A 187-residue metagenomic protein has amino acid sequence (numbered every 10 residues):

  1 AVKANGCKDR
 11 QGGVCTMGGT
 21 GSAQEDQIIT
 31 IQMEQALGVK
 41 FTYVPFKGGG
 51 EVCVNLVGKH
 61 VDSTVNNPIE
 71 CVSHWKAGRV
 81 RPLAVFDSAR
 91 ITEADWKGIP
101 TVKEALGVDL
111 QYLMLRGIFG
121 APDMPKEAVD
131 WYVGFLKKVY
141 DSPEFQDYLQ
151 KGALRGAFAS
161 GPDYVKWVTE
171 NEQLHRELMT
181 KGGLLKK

Functional and structural regions predicted by a protein language model:
A1-E51, V102, L115-Y148: Hinge/capping helix and adjacent helix->loop/strand transition within the periplasmic-binding protein
K3-G6, I31-A36, G50-T64, I69-A77: Short helices/loops that flank or line small-molecule/ion binding pockets
G12-C15, V39, V57-N66, R79-P82 (+1 more regions): Alpha-to-beta junction loops
P45, K59-H60, R79, A153 (+1 more regions): Conserved functional loop/turn residues at catalytic and ligand-binding sites
F46, V65-N66, V85, A159: Short beta-strand and adjacent tight-turn residues that come in two discontinuous sequence segments and form the edges
V54, P68-I69, R81, V102 (+3 more regions): N-terminal secretory/targeting leader peptides
C71-Y140, Q173: C-terminal lobe and pocket-closing loops of periplasmic/extracytoplasmic Venus-flytrap solute-binding proteins
K76, K126-K187: An extracytoplasmic/periplasmic, membrane-proximal ligand-sensing/linker region
